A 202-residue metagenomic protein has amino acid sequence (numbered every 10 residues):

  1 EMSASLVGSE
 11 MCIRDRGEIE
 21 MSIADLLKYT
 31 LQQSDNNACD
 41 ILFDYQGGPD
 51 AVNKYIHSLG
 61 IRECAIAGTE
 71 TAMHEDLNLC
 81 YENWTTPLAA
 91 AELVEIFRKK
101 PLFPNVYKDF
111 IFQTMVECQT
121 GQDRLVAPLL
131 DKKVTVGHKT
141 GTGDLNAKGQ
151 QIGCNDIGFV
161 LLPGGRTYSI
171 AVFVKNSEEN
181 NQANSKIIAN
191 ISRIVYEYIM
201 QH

Functional and structural regions predicted by a protein language model:
E1-G8, C12-I13: Single conserved hydrophobic/aromatic residue that forms the stacking wall/gate of nucleotide- or nucleobase-binding
A4, G137, C154: Short glycine- and Lys/Arg-enriched binding-loop motifs that mark or flank ligand-binding interfaces
R16-D25, A67-E75, T120-V136: Charged/polar, low-hydrophobicity segments characteristic of intrinsically disordered regions and flexible loops
I19, D40-L102: Mid-domain, small-residue-enriched loop/turn segments at the edges of structured enzyme/sensor domains
S34-D35: Membrane-embedded alpha-helical core segments of multi-pass
D44-P49, E92, I96-R124, P128-V134 (+1 more regions): Structured C-terminal helix/loop/strand segments within mature extracytoplasmic catalytic/sensor domains
M73-E82, K133-L145: Carbohydrate-binding/catalytic loop surfaces
